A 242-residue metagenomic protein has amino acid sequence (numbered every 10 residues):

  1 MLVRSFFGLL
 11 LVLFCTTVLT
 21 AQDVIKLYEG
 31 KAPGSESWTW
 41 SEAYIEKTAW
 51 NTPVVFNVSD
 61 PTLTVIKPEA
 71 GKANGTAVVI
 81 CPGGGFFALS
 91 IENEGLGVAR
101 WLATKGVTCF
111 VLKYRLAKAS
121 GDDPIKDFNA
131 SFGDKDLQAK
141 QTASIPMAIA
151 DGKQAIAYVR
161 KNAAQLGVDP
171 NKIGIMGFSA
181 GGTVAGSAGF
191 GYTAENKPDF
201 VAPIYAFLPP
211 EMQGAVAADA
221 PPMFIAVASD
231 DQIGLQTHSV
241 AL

Functional and structural regions predicted by a protein language model:
M1-D23: Bacterial Sec-dependent N-terminal signal peptides
A21-S59, T64, I175, A180-G181: An N-terminal hydrophobic leader/cap segment in hydrolases
K31, S229-Q232: Acidic beta-to-alpha connecting loop that harbors the catalytic carboxylate
S35-W40, T48-V54, S59-T62, E69-V78 (+1 more regions): Serine-hydrolase catalytic machinery in alpha/beta-hydrolase-like enzymes
S144-A220: Primarily recognizes the serine-hydrolase "nucleophile elbow" in alpha/beta-hydrolase and SGNH/GDSL folds
F224-V227: Short beta-strand/loop motif that positions the catalytic acidic residue of the alpha/beta-hydrolase fold
G234-L242: Short alpha-helix in the alpha/beta-hydrolase fold that links the catalytic acid
